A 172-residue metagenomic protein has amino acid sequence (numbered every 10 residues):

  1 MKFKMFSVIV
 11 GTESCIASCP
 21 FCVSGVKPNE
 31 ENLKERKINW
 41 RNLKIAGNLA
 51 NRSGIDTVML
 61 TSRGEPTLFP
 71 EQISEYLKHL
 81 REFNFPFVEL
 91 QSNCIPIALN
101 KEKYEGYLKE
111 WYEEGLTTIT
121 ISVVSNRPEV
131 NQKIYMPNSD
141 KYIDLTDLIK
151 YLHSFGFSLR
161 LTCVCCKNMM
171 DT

Functional and structural regions predicted by a protein language model:
M1-R41: Canonical Radical SAM [4Fe-4S] cluster-binding loop centered on the CxxxCxxC motif and its immediate flanking residues
E31-E89, N93-T172: Conserved glycine-rich "GG(E/T)P / GGGxP" loop and the immediately following alpha-helix in the radical SAM core
